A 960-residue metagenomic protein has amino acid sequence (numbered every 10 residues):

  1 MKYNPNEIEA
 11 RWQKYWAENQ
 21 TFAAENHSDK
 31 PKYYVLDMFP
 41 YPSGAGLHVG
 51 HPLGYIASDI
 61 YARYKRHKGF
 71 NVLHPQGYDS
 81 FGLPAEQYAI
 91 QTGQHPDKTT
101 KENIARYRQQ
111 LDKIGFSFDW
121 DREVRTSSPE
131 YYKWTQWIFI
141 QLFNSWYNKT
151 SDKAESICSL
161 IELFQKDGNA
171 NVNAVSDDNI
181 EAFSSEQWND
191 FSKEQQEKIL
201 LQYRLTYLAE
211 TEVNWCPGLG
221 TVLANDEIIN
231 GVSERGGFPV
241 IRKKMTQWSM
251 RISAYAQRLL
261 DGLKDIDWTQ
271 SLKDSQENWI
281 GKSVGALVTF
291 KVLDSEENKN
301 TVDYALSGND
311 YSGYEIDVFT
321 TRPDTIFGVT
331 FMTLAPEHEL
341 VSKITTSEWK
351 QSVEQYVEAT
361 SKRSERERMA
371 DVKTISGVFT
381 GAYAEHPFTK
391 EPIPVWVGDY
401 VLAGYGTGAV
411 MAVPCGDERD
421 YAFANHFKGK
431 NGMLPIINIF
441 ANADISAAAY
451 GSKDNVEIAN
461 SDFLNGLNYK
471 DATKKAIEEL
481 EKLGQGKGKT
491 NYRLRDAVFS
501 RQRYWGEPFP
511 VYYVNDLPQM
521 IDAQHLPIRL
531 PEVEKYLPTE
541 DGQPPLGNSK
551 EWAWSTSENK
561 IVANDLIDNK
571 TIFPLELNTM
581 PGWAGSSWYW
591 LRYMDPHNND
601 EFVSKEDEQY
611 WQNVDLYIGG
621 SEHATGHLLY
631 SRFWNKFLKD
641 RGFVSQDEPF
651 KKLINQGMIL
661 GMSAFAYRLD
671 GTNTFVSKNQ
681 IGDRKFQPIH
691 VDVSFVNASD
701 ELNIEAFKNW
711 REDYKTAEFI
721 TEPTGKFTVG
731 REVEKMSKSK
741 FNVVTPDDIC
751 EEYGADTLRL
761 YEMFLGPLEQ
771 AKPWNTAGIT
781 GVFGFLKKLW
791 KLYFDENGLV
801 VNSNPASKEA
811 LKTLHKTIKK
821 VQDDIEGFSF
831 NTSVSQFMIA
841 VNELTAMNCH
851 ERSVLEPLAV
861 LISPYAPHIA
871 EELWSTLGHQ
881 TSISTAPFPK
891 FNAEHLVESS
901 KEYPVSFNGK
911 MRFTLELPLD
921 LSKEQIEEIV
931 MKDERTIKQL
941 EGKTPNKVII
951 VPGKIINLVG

Functional and structural regions predicted by a protein language model:
M1-K32, K299, P323, A335-H338 (+16 more regions): Basic, alpha-helical terminal appendages of large translation-related enzymes
M1-L36, R66-P75, T99-A105, W268 (+3 more regions): Conserved oxyanion/phosphate-binding beta-strand-loop segments in alpha/beta enzyme cores
K2, R11, Y15-N19, T92-I316 (+8 more regions): Residue patterns forming the tRNA-binding/recognition surfaces of aminoacyl-tRNA synthetases and related DALR
E25-T100, V124-T135, T321, P387-F423 (+1 more regions): N-terminal catalytic cores of NTP/NDP-binding nucleotidyl/phosphoryl-transfer enzymes
D29-D37, R108-G115, D310-S312, E391-V401 (+5 more regions): Active-site-adjacent bridging/hinge elements
S58-D59, N71, H338-Y450: Catalytic alpha/beta core of large soluble enzyme barrels
T150, S156, Q202, Y207-N214 (+5 more regions): Helix-rich, typically C-terminal accessory recognition domains appended to large enzymatic cores
N425-F427, N431-M433, A443-D444, F499 (+2 more regions): Catalytic adenosine-cofactor/nucleotide-binding cores of aminoacyl-tRNA synthetases and other
